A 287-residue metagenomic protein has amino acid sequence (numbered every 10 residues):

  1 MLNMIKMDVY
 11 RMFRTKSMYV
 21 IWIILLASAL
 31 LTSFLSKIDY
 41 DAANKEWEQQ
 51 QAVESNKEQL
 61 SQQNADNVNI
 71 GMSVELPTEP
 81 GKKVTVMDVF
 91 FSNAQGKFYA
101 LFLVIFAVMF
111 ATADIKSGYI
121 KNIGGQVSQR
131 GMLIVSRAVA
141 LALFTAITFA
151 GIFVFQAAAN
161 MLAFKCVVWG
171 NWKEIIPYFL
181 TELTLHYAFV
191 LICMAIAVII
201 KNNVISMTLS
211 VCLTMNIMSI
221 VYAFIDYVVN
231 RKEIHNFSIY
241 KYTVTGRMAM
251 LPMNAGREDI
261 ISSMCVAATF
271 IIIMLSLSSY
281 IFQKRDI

Functional and structural regions predicted by a protein language model:
M1-L25: Aromatic- and glycine-rich beta-strand/loop motifs that create alpha-glucan
R11, A268-I287: Junction motif at the cytosolic side of a transmembrane helix
K16-Y19, G131, V204-I205: Residues that define the loop-to-transmembrane-helix transition and helix capping in multi-pass membrane transporters
W22-F110, I134-V204, S210-V211, M215-S219 (+1 more regions): Secretory targeting signals
A107-Q126, R130, A138: Transmembrane helix boundary and interhelical loop/hinge segments in multi-pass membrane proteins
V229-M253: Short hydrophobic, aromatic-rich alpha-helical segments embedded in or entering the lipid bilayer of multi-pass
